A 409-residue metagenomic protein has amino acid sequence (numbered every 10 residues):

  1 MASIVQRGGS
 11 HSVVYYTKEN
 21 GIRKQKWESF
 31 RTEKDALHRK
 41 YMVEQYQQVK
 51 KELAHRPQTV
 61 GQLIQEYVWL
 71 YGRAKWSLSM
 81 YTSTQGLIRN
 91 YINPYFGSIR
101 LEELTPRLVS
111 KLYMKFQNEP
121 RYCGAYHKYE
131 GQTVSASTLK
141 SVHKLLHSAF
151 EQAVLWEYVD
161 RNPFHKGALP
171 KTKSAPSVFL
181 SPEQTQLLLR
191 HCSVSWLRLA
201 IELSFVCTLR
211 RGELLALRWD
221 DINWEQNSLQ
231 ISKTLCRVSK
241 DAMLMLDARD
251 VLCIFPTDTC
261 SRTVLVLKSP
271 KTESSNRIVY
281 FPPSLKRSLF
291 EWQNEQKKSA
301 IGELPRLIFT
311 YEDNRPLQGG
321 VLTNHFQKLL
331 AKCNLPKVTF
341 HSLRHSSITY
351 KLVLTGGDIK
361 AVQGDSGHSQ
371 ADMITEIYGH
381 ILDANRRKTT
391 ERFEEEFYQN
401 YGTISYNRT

Functional and structural regions predicted by a protein language model:
S3, W69-Y158, S174, R315-V321 (+2 more regions): N-terminal core-binding DNA-recognition domain of tyrosine site-specific recombinases/integrases
V5-K111, E295-G302, D383: N-terminal DNA-binding module of tyrosine recombinases/phage integrases
V14, D258-V266, T272-L335: Active-site/catalytic core of tyrosine-dependent DNA strand-transfer enzymes
Y122-A125, Q132-A136, K140-V142, L155 (+7 more regions): Basic, Lys/Arg- and aromatic-enriched nucleic-acid-binding interface segment
L155, E202, V206, E213 (+3 more regions): C-terminal catalytic core of tyrosine-transesterase DNA break-rejoin enzymes
K171, F179, K233-R237, S366-R392: Catalytic-site neighborhood detector that most strongly recognizes the C-terminal catalytic loop/helix of tyrosine
D221-S228, P336-K337, G356-I377, I404: Short, polar N-cap/turn motifs at the start of nucleic acid-interacting alpha helices
Q226, L235-E273, L285, M373 (+1 more regions): C-terminal secondary-structure termini that scaffold catalytic or DNA-interacting sites
